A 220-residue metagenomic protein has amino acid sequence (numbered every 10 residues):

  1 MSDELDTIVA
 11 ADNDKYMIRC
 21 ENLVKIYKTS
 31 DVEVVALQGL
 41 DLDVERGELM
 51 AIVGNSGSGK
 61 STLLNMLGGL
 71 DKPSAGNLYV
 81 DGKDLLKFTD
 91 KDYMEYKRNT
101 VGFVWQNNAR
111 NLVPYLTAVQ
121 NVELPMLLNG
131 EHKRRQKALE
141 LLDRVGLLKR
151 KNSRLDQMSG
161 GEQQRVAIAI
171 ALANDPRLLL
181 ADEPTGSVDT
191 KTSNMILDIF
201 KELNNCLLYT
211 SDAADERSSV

Functional and structural regions predicted by a protein language model:
D31-V32, L85-G102, L128: ABC ATPase NBD coupling module
G76-D84: Conserved ABC transporter NBD signature motif
Y115-E123: Short coil-to-helix segment of the ABC ATPase nucleotide-binding domain corresponding to the Q-loop/switch region
R154-M158, E162-Q164: Conserved ABC ATPase signature
D175: Conserved catalytic motifs of ABC-family nucleotide-binding domains
L179-D182: Catalytic Walker B motif of ABC-type/P-loop ATPase nucleotide-binding domains
Y209-A214: Conserved small/polar residues in nucleotide/adenosyl-binding loops
